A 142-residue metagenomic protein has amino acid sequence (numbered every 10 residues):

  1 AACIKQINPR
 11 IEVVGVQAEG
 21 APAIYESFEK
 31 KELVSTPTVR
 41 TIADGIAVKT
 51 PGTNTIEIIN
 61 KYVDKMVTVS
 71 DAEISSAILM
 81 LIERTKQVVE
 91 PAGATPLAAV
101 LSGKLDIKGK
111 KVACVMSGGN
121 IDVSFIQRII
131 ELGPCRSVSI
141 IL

Functional and structural regions predicted by a protein language model:
A1-L142: PLP-dependent amino-acid enzyme catalytic core
